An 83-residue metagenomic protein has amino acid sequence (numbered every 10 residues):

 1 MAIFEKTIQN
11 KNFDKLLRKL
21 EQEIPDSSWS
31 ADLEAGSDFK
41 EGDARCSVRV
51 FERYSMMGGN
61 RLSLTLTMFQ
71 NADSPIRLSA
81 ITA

Functional and structural regions predicted by a protein language model:
M1-S28: Terminal, regulation- and interaction-focused segments at domain boundaries
F4-K6, L64, L78: Hydrophobic residues positioned within well-ordered beta-strands of beta-sheet architectures
E21-L64, A72: Ser/Thr-rich, low-complexity intrinsically disordered terminal regions
P75: A domain-level signal for the structural core that forms small-molecule/cofactor-binding pockets and catalytic centers
S79-A83: Short, solvent-exposed aromatic-acidic interface loops
